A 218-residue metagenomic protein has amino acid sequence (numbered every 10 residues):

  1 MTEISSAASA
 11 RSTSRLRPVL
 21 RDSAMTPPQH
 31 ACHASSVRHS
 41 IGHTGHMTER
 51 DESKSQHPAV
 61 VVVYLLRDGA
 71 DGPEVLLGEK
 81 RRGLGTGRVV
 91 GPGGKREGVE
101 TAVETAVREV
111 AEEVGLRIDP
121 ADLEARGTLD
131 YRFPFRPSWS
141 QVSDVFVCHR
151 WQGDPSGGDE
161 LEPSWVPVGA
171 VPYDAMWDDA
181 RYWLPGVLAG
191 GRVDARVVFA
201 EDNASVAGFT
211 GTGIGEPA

Functional and structural regions predicted by a protein language model:
T2-R17, R21-T26, C32-S40: Low-acidity, Ser/Thr- and Arg-rich intrinsically disordered low-complexity segments
V37-S53, P217-A218: Basic/polar N-terminal segments that are highly enriched at the extreme N-terminus, encompassing both cleavable
G45-L76, K95-E97: Conserved N-terminal beta-strand and adjoining loop/helix that marks the start of the Nudix/MutT-like hydrolase domain
S55-P58, A70, L84, S138-S140 (+1 more regions): A generic fold-level signal
A70-D71, G83-L84, E97, Y131 (+2 more regions): Short, charged/polar surface micro-motifs in flexible loops or helix N-caps
P73-E112, V197, E201-P217: Conserved Nudix-box catalytic region and its N-terminal flanking loop in Nudix hydrolases and closely related
G115-D154, P167-A170: Active-site segment of metal-dependent pyrophosphate-handling enzymes, primarily the Nudix hydrolase catalytic core
V145-V147, P155-L188, A207-A218: NUDIX/MutT-family hydrolases
